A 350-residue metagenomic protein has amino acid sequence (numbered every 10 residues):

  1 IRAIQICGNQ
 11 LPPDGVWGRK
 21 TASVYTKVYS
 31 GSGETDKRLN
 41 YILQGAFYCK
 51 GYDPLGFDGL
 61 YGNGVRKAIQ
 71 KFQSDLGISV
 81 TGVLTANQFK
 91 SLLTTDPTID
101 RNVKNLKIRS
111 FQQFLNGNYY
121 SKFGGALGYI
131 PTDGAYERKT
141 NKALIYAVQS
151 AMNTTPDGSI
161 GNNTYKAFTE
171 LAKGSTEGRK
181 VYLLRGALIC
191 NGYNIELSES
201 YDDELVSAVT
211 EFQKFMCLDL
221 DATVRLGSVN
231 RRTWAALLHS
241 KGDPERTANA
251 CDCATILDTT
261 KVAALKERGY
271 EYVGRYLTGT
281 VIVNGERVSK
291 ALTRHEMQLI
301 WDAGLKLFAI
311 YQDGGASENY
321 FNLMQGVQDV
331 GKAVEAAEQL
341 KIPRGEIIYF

Functional and structural regions predicted by a protein language model:
I1-Y272, Y276-V281: Cell-envelope/ECM-targeting effectors and their regulatory/trafficking segments
R275, I282-Y349: Substrate-binding cleft of extracellular glycoside hydrolase catalytic domains
